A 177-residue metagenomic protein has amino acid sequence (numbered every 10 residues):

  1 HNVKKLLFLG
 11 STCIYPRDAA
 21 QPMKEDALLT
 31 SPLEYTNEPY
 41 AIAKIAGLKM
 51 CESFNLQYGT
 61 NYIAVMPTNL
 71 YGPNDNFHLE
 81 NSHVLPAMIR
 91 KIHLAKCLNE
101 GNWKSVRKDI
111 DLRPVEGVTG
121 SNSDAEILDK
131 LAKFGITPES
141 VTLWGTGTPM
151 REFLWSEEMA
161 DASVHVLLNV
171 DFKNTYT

Functional and structural regions predicted by a protein language model:
H1-N76, S163, L167: N-terminal Rossmann-like NAD(P)+-binding domain of SDR-like oxidoreductases, especially those catalyzing
P22, H83-A87: Generic alpha-helical secondary structure signal
P32, T142-P149: Catalytic Tyr-x(3-8)-Lys segment
E38, I42, L79-H83, R151-E157: Residue-level signal for the nucleotide or nucleotide-sugar donor/cofactor binding architecture
K44, M66, T148-R151, T177: Short, cationic motifs built from Arg/Lys/His that form the positively charged side of catalytic pockets
L56, L70, P86-T142, R151-T177: Alpha-helical substrate-binding/gating segment
G72, N76, G147, T177: Conserved short-loop catalytic and cofactor-binding motifs
